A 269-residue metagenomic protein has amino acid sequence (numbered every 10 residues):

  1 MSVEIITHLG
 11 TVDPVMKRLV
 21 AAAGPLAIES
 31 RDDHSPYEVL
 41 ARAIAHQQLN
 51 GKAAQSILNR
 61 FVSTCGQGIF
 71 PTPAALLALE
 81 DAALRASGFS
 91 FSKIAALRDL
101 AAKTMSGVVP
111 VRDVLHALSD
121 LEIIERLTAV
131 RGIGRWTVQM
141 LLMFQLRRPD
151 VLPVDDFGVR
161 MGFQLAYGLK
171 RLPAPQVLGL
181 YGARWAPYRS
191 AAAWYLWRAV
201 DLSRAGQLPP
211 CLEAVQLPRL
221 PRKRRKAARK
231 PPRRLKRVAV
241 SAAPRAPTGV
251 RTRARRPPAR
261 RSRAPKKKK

Functional and structural regions predicted by a protein language model:
M1-I28, D120-L121, R135-K269: C-terminal accessory module of base-excision DNA glycosylases/AP lyases that mediates lesion recognition and DNA
V3-E4, V15, A22, L49-R131 (+1 more regions): Alpha-helical ds-nucleic-acid-binding substructure associated with the helix-hairpin-helix region of base-excision DNA
E29, Y37, A53, G68 (+3 more regions): Short, surface-exposed helix-loop/turn micro-motifs enriched in polar/charged residues
S30-E38, G88-F91, G182-R189: Structural motif
S35-V39, A75-A78, I123, L178: Alpha-helical scaffolds flanking conserved acidic
Y37, A41, N50, A54 (+4 more regions): Hydrophobic (often cysteine-bearing) scaffold residues that line and stabilize catalytic clefts of nucleotide/cofactor
R42, N59, S63, R98-A102 (+3 more regions): Generic alpha-helical structural context detector
